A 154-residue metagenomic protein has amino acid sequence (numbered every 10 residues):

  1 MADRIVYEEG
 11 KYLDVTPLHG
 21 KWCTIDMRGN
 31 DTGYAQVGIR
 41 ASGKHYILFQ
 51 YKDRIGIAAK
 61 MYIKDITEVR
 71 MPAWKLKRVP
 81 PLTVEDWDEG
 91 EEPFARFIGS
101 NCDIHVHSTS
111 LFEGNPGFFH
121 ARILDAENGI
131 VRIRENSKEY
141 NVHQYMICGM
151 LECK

Functional and structural regions predicted by a protein language model:
M1-H120, L124-K154: Short glycine-rich, low-complexity segments
